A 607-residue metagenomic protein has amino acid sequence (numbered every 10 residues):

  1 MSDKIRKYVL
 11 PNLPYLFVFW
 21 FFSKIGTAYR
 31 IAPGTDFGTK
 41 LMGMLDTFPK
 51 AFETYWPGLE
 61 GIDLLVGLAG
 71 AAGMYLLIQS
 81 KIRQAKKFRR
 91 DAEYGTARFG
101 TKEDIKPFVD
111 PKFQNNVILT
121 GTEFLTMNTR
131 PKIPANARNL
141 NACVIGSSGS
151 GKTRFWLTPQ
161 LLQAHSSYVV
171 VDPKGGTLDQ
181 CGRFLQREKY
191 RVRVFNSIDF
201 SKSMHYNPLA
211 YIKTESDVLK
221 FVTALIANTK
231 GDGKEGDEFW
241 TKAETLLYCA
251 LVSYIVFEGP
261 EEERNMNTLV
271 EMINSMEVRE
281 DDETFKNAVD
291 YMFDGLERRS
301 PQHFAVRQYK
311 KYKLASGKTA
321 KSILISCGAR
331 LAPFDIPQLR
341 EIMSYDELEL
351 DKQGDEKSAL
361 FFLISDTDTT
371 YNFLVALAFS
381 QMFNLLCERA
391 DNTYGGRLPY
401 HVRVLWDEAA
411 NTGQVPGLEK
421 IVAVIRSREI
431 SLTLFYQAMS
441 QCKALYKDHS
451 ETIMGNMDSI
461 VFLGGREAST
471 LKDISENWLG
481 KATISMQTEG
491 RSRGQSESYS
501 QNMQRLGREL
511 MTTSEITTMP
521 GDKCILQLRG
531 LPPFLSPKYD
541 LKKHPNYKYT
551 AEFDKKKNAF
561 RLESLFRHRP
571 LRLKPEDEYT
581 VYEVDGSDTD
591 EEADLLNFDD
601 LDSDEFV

Functional and structural regions predicted by a protein language model:
M1-S150, R154-L157, S201, R491 (+2 more regions): Basic- and hydrophobic-enriched, low-structure N-terminal and domain-boundary segments that flank ATP-binding catalytic
N12-A32, D36-T39, E93-F108, K112-T120 (+10 more regions): A broadly tuned "polar low-complexity/structure-edge" signature
K24-T27, R138-I430, L445, G455 (+3 more regions): P-loop NTPase motor domains
F48-Y55, I62-N116, E215-L225, T268-S275 (+3 more regions): Short alpha-helical interface patches
E93-A97, F124, N136, L140-N141 (+6 more regions): General secondary-structure edge motif
T101-F108, T122-P134, R154-F155, T319-I325 (+6 more regions): A broad, low-specificity signal for short, low-complexity segments enriched in glycine/proline and polar/charged
V422-I525: Conserved ATP-driven motor cores of ASCE-family P-loop NTPases powering translocation/secretion/packaging/pilus
